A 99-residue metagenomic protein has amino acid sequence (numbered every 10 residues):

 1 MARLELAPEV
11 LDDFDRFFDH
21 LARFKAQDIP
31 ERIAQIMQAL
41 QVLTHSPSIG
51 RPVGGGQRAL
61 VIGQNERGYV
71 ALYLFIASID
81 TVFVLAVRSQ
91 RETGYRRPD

Functional and structural regions predicted by a protein language model:
M1-Q64, S78-I79: Basic, Lys/Arg-enriched alpha-helical interface segments
G63-D99: Enriched for short, Lys/Arg-rich terminal
